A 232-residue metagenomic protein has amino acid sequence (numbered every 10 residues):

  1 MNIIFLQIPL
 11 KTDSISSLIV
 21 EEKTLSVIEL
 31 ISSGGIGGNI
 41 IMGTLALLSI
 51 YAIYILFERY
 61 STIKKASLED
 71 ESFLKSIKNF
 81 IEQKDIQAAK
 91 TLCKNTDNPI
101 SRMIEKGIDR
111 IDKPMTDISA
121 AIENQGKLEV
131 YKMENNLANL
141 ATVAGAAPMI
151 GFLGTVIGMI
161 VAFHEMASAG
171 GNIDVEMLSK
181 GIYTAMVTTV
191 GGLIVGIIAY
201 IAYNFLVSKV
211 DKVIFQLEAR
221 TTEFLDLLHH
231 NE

Functional and structural regions predicted by a protein language model:
N2-S17, I157-G170: Juxtamembrane non-transmembrane "cap" segments at the membrane-aqueous interface of multi-pass membrane proteins
I8-S72: Hydrophobic membrane-targeting segments
I28-G38, E123-A144, V175-V187: Alpha-helical membrane-interface segments at transmembrane helix boundaries
G35, I53, A89, I104 (+3 more regions): Residue-level signature of catalytic and energy-coupling elements of molecular machines, predominantly ATP/GTP-dependent
I41-Y51, A144-I150, G154-I157, T189 (+1 more regions): Residue-level signal for the membrane-embedded core of alpha-helical transmembrane segments, especially mid-helix
S61, A66-L153, I157-G171, I201-E232: Predominantly long cytosolic amphipathic alpha-helical stalk/bundle segments
Y183-A202: Hydrophobic alpha-helical transmembrane segments of polytopic membrane proteins
